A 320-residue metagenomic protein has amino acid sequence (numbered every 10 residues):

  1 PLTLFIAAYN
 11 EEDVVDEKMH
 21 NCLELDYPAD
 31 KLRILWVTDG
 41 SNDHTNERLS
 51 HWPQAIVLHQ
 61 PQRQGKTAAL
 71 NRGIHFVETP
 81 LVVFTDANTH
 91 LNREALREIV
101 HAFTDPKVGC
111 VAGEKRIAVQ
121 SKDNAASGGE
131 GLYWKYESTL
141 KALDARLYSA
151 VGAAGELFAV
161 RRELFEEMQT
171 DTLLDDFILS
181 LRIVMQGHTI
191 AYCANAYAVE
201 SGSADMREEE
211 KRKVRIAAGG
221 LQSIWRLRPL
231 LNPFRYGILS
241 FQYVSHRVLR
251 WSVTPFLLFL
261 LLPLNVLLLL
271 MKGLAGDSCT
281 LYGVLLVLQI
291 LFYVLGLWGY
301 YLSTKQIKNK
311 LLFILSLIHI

Functional and structural regions predicted by a protein language model:
P1, E200, R250-I318: Membrane-embedded multi-pass helical conduit in multi-pass membrane proteins, especially envelope-biosynthetic
L2-T3, R33, I178: Cell-envelope/extracellular polymer assembly enzymes that use nucleotide-activated donors
D13-E17, N42-H51, E94: Acidic helix N-cap motif at the loop->helix transition within catalytic regions of sugar-transfer enzymes
H20-K31: Short, acidic, metal-binding catalytic loop of nucleotide-sugar glycosyltransferases
N21, T38-N46, Q62, T89: A conserved acidic beta->alpha catalytic loop
L58-H59, T67-A69, H75, T79 (+1 more regions): Long helical/loop segments within the catalytic core of UDP-sugar-dependent glycosyltransferases, especially the large
V82: Short aromatic/hydrophobic "clamp" motif used to bind/position activated sugar donors
F103-E137, D171-D175, S180-H246, N309-L312 (+1 more regions): Catalytic donor/gating beta->alpha subdomain of glycosyltransferases that bind UDP-sugars
